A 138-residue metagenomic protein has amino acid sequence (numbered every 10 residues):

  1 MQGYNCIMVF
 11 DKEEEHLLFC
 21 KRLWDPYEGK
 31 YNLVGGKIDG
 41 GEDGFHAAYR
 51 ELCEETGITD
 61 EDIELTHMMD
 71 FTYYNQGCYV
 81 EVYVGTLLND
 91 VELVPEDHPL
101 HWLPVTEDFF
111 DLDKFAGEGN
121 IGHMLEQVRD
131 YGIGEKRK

Functional and structural regions predicted by a protein language model:
M1-L18: Conserved N-terminal beta-strand and adjoining loop/helix that marks the start of the Nudix/MutT-like hydrolase domain
G3-N5, C78-E81, H98: Change "...and in nucleic-acid phosphodiester-cleaving endonucleases..." to "...and in nucleic-acid processing enzymes
D11-E15, L23, T86-V91, V105-D108: Short loop segments at secondary-structure junctions
E15-E54: Conserved Nudix-box catalytic region and its N-terminal flanking loop in Nudix hydrolases and closely related
F19, V82-V84, W102: Conserved hydrophobic/aromatic beta-strand scaffold that supports enzyme active sites
P26, V34, G40, V84 (+2 more regions): Functional cleft and adjacent loop/helix regions within the main domain that mediate ligand binding or catalysis
G57-V91: Active-site segment of metal-dependent pyrophosphate-handling enzymes, primarily the Nudix hydrolase catalytic core
L93-R129: NUDIX/MutT-family hydrolases
